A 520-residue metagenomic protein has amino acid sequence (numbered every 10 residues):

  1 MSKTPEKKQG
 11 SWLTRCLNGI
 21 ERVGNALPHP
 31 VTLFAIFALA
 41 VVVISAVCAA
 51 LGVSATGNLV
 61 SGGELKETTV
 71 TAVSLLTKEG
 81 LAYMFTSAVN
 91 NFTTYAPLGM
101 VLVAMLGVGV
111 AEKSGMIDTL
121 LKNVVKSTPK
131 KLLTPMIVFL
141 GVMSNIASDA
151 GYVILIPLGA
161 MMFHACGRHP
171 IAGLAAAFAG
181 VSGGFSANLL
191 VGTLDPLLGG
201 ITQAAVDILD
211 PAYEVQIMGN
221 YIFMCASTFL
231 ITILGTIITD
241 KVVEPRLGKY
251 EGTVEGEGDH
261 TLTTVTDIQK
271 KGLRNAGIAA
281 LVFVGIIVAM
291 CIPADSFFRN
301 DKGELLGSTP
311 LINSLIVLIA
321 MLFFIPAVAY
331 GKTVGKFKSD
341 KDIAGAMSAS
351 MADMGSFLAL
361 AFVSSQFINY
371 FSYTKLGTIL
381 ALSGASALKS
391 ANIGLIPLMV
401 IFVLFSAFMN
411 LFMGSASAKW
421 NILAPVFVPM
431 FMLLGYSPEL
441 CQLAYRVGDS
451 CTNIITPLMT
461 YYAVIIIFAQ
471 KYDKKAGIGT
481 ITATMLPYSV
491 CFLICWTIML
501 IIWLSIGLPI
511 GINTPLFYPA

Functional and structural regions predicted by a protein language model:
M1-A26, A55-L76, V243-K271, L516-A520: Intrinsically disordered, low-complexity non-transmembrane regions of multi-pass membrane transporters
W12-L13, M116-L120, I233-T261, A289-D301 (+1 more regions): Juxtamembrane interface elements at the cytosolic ends of transmembrane helices in multi-pass membrane proteins
R15, S54-Y95, I208-Q216, M290-L311 (+1 more regions): Interfacial loop/helix-cap signal at membrane boundaries in integral membrane proteins
E21, N25, I154-Y250, D267-K271 (+3 more regions): Membrane-core helix-loop-helix motifs of multi-pass transport proteins
L27-L39, V43, G63-G115, S308-T378: Core transmembrane alpha-helical segments of multi-pass membrane transporters/permeases
F34-A49, V101-G109, L140-S144, G180-G184 (+6 more regions): Hydrophobic core segments of alpha-helical transmembrane domains in multi-pass membrane transport and ion-translocation
K78-G80, N90-L98, V125-M136, P170-A172 (+4 more regions): Membrane-interfacial loop-to-helix junctions in multi-pass transporters
V101-V103, P129-L158, A165, L358-F367 (+4 more regions): Hydrophobic alpha-helical transmembrane segments of multi-pass integral membrane proteins, predominantly secondary
